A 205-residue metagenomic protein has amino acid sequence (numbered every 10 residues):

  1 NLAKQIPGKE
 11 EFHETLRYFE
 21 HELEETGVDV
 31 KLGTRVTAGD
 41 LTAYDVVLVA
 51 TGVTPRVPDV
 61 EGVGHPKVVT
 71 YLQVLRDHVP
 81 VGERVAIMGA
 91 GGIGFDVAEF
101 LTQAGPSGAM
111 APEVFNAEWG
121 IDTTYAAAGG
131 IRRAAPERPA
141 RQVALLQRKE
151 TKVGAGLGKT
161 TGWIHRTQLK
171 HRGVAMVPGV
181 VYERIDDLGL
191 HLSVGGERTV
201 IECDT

Functional and structural regions predicted by a protein language model:
N1-K4, V60-G62: Short acidic, glycine/proline-rich loop/turn micro-motifs
L2-Y44, G154-V180, L188: N-terminal Rossmann-like dinucleotide/flavin-binding domain of flavoprotein oxidoreductases that bind FAD/FMN
K31-G39, A43-V46, A50-V60, G64-K67 (+3 more regions): Rossmann-like dinucleotide/flavin-binding elements
